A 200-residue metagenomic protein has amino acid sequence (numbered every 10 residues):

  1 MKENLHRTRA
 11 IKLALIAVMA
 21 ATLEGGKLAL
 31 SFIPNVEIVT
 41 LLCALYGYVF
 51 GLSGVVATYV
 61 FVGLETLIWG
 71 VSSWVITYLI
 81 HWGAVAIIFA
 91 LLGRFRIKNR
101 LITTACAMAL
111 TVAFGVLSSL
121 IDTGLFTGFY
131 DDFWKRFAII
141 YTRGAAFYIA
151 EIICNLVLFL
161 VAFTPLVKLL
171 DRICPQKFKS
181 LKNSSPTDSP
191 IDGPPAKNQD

Functional and structural regions predicted by a protein language model:
M1-H6, D171-D200: Membrane-interfacial, low-structure loops and terminal tails that flank and connect transmembrane helices in multi-pass
M1-L45, V49, S53-F61: Hydrophobic transmembrane alpha-helices
K2-L5, I11-A20, T58, T77-T127: Short helix-perturbing small/polar motifs within transmembrane alpha-helices
L5-K12, I33-P34, F95-I97, D132-I140: Helix-boundary and loop/linker segments of multi-pass membrane transporters
E24-I38, V60-F95: Interfacial aromatic-anchored transmembrane helix boundaries in multi-pass membrane proteins
V49-G51, I88-I97, T164-D171: Structural signal for the C-terminal ends of transmembrane alpha-helices and the immediately following loop
S53, Y78-I87, A150, L158: Core segments of alpha-helical transmembrane spans in multipass integral membrane proteins
V75-I76, N99-P186: Membrane-embedded alpha-helical hairpins and interfacial helices in multi-pass inner-membrane proteins
